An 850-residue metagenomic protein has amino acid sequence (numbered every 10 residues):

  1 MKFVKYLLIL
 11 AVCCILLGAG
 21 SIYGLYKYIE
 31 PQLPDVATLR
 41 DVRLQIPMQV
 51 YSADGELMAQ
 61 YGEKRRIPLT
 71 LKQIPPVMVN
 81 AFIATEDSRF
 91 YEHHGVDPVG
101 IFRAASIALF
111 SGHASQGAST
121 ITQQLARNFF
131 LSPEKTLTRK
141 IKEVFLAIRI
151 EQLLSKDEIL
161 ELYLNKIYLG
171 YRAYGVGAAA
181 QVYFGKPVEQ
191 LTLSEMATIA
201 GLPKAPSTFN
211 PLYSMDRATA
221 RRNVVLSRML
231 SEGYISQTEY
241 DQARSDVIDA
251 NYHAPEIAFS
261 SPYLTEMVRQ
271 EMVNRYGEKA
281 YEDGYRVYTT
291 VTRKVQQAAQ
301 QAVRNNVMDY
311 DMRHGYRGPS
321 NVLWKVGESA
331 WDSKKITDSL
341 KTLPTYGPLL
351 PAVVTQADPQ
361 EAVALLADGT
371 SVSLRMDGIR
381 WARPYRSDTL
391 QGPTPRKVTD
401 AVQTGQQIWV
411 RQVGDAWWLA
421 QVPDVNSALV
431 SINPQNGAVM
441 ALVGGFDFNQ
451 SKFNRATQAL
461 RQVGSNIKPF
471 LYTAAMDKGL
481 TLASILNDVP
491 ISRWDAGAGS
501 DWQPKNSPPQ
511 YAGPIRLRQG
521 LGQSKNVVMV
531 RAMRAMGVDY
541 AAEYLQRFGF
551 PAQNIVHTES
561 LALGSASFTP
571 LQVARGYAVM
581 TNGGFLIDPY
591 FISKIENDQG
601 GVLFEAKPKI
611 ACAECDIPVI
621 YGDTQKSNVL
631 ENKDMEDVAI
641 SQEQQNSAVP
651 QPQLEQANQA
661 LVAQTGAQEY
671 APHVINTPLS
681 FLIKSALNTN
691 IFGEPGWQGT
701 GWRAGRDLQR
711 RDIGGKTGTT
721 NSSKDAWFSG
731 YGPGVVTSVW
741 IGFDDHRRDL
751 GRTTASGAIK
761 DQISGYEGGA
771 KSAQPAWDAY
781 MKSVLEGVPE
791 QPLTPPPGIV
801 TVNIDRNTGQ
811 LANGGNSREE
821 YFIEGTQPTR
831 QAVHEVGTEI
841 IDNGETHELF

Functional and structural regions predicted by a protein language model:
M1-Y51, R89, A108-L109: N-terminal type II signal-anchor transmembrane helix that functions as the membrane-insertion/stop-transfer segment
G18, K27-L44, T192, N306-P319 (+4 more regions): Beta-lactamase-like hydrolase cores
I22, K27, S111-A367, A532 (+4 more regions): Non-catalytic, structured segments within soluble enzyme domains
I67-K72, T389-T399, V422-S427, Q450-F470 (+1 more regions): Short active-site loop at a secondary-structure junction that contains or immediately precedes the catalytic residue(s)
M78, T289, R293-Q296, A302 (+7 more regions): A penicillin-recognizing enzyme superfamily signal
F82-I83, M229, A299, P359 (+7 more regions): Active-site SXXK
Y91-I101, Y174-G177, S236-D241, M476-A496 (+2 more regions): Short, well-structured active-site flanking segments
F110-K135, K186-E189, E256-I257, Q435 (+4 more regions): Conserved catalytic neighborhood of penicillin-recognizing serine enzymes
